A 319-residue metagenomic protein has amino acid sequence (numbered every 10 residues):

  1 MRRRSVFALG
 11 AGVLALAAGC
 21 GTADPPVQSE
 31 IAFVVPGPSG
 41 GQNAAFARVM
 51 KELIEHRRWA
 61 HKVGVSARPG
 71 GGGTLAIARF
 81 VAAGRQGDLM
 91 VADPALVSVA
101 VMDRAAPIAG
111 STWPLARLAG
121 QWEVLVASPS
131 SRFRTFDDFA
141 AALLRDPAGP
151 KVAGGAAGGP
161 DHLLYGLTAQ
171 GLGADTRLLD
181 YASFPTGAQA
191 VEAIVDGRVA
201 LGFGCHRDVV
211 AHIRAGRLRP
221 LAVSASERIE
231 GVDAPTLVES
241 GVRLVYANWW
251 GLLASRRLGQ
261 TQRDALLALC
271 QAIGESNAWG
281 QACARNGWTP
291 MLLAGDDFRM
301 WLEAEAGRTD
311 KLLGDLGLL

Functional and structural regions predicted by a protein language model:
S5-G21: N-terminal export signals
C20-F33, W59-H61, G84-G87, A140-P150 (+3 more regions): Immediate post-signal peptide segment of exported/extracytoplasmic ligand-binding proteins
G21-G110, A174-A200, L292, G317-L318: N-terminal (or domain-start) structured segment
A82-G87, V101-P185, Q189, W249-Q281: Hinge/capping helix and adjacent helix->loop/strand transition within the periplasmic-binding protein
A92-R104, G166-G173, D196, A200-A234 (+1 more regions): A ligand-binding cleft/hinge motif common to bilobed small-molecule-binding domains
D208-E275, A304-G307: C-terminal lobe and pocket-closing loops of periplasmic/extracytoplasmic Venus-flytrap solute-binding proteins
T261-L319: An extracytoplasmic/periplasmic, membrane-proximal ligand-sensing/linker region
